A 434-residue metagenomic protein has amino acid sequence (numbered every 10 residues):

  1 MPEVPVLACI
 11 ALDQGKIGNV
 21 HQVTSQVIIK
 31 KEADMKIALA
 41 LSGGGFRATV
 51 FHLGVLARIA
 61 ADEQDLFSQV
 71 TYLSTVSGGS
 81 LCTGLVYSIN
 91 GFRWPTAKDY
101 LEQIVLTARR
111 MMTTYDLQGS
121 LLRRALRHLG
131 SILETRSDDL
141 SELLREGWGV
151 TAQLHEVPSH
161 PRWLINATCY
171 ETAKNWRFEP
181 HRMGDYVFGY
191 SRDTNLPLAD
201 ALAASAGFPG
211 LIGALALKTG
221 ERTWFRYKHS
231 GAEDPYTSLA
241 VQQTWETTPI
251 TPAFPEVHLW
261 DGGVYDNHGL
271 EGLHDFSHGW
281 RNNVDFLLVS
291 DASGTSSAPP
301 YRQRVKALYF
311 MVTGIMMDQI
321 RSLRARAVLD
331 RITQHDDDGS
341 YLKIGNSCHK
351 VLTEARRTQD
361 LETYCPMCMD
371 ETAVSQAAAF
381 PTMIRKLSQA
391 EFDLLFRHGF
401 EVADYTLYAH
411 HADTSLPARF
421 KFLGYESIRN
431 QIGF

Functional and structural regions predicted by a protein language model:
E32-A40, G45-D138, E179-H181: Patatin-like phospholipase
G45-T49, S80-T83, T172-K174, D266-H268 (+2 more regions): Flexible loop/turn segments at secondary-structure boundaries
R47, L117-S131, V157-D275, R429-I432: Active-site gating loop/helix substructures
L66, R136-S159, L164, R177 (+4 more regions): Conserved N-terminal structural segment that caps and organizes enzyme catalytic cores in eukaryotes
Y87-R93, F178-D185, T219, L273-S277 (+1 more regions): Short secondary-structure boundary/capping segments
A253, L259, V264-N267, G272-S277 (+2 more regions): C-terminal helical/tail subdomains of lipid-metabolizing enzymes
